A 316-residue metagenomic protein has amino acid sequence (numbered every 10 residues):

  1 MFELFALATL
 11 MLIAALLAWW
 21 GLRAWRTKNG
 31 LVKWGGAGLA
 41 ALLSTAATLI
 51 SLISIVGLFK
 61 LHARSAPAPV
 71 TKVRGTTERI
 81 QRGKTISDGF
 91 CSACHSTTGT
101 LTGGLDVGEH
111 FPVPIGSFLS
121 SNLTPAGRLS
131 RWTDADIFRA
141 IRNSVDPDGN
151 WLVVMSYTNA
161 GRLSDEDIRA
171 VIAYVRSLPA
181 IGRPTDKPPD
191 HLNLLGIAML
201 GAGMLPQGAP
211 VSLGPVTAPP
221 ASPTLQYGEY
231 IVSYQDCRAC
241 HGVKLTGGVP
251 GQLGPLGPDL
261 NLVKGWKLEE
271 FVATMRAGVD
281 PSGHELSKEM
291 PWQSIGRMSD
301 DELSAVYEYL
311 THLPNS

Functional and structural regions predicted by a protein language model:
M1-A24: Membrane-embedded alpha-helical segments of integral membrane proteins
W25-G35: Membrane-interface helix-boundary motifs at transmembrane edges
K33-V56: Internal/C-terminal transmembrane anchor helices
H62-D88, M204-S233: Electrostatic cytochrome c docking/interface patches
G83, D88-T98, I137, V171 (+5 more regions): The canonical Cys-X-X-Cys-His
K84, G99-D134, W151-S164, P189-A202 (+2 more regions): Gly/Gly-Pro-rich "capping" loops immediately C-terminal to redox-active cysteine motifs in periplasmic/lumenal
C94-T100, R142-N143, S156, R176-S177 (+3 more regions): Detector for the c-type heme attachment site
D134-D146, N159-T185, E269-V272, R276-D280 (+1 more regions): C-terminal capping alpha-helices of c-type cytochrome domains
